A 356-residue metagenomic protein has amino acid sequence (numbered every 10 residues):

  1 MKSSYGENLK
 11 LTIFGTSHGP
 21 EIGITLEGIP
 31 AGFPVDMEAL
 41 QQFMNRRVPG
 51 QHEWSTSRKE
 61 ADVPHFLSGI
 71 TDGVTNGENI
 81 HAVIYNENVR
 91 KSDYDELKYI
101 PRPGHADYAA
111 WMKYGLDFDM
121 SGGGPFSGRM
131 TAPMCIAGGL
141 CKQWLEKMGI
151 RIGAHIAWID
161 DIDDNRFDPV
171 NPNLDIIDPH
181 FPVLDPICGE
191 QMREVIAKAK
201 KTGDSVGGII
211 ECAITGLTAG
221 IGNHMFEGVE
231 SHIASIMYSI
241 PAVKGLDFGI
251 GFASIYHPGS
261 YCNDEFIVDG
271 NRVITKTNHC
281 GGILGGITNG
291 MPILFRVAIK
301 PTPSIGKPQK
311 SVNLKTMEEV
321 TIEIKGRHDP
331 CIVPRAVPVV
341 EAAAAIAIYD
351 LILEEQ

Functional and structural regions predicted by a protein language model:
M1-R58: N-terminal, positively charged regions that mediate nucleic acid binding
K10, S304-Q356: Internal helix-turn-beta structural module
K10-I13, F118-M130, A219-N223, N278-I283 (+1 more regions): A short glycine/serine-rich beta->alpha loop
F14-P20, G203-E319: Glycine-rich anion/phosphate-binding loop at the beta-strand->alpha-helix junction
P20-G32, G128-I150, E227-S235, M291-T302 (+1 more regions): Alpha-helical support elements that line or immediately flank enzyme active sites and cofactor-binding pockets
M44-A109: Glycine-rich, N-terminal phosphate-binding loop and its surrounding beta-alpha-beta segment
K98-G124, S311-H328: Short acidic, glycine/tyrosine-flanked loop/strand segments centered on an H-E-D-like triad
M112-M225: Glycine-rich, mobile lid/loop segments that gate access to catalytic sites or pores
